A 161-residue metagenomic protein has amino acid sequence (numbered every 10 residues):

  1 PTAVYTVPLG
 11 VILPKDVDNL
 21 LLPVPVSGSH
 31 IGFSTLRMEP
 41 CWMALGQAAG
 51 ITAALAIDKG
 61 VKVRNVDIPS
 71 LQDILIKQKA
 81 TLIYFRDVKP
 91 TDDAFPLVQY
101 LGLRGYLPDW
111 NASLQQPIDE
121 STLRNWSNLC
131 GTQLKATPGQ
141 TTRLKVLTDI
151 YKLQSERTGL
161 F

Functional and structural regions predicted by a protein language model:
P1-L75: Flavin (FAD/FMN)-binding glycine-rich loop and adjacent Rossmann-like elements that form
V7, R86, D109-N111: Active-site-adjacent structural elements in folded domains
T35-L36, K59-V61, Y84-V88, S113: Second-shell loop/turn segments in exported
L45, Y106-D109: C-terminal catalytic lobe of FAD-dependent flavoproteins
G50-G60, K79, G105, C130-G131 (+1 more regions): A generic secondary-structure signal for well-formed alpha-helical elements
V63, L82, P108-D109: Residue-level detector of short coil/turn "hinge" positions at structural boundaries
V66-F95: Long, well-structured alpha-helical subdomains associated with metal-dependent extracellular/ecto-lumenal hydrolases
A94-R104, N111-F161: Short, solvent-exposed alpha-helical surface patches in non-cytosolic proteins
